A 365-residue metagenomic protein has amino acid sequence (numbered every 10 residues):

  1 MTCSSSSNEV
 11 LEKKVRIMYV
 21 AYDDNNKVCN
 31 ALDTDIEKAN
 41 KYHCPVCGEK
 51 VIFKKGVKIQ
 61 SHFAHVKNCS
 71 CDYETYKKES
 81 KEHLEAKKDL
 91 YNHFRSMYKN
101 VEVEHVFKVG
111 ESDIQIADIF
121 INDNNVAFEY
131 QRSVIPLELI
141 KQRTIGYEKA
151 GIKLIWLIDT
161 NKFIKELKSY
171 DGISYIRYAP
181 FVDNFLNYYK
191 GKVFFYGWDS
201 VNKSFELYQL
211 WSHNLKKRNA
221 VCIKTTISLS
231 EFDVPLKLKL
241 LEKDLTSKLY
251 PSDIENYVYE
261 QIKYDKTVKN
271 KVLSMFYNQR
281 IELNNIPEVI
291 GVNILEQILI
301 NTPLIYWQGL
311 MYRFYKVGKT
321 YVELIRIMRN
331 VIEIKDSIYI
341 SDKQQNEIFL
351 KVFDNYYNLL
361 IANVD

Functional and structural regions predicted by a protein language model:
M1-K99: N-terminal cysteine/histidine-rich coordination modules
C3, E12-V15, I114, N125-R132: Conserved SAM-binding loop
N30-I36, F53, H93-A127, I135: Active-site metal-binding core of divalent-cation-utilizing nuclease and nuclease-like domains
E85, I114, I135-Q142, T302-L310: Short, well-structured alpha-helical interface segments that form or flank functional binding sites
I116-A127, I135, L139-K153, L359 (+1 more regions): Active-site beta-strand-loop-beta-strand hairpin of nuclease catalytic cores that positions key catalytic residues
R132-Y189, V193: Catalytic cores of nucleic-acid endonucleases
R177-D365: Non-catalytic C-terminal interaction segments of nucleic acid-processing enzymes
